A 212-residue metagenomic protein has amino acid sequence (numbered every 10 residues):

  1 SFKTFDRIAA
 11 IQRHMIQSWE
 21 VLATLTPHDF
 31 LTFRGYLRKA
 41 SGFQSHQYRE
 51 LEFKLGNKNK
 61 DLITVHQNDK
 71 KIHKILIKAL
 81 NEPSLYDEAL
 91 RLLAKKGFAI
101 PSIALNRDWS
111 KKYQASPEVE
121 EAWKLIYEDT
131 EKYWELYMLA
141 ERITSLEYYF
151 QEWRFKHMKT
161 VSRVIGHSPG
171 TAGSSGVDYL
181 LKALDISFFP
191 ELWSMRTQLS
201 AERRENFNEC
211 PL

Functional and structural regions predicted by a protein language model:
S1-K70: Extended amphipathic alpha-helical segments with heptad-repeat/coiled-coil character used for oligomerization, fusion
G42-L212: C-terminal accessory extensions/subdomains outside the catalytic/core fold
